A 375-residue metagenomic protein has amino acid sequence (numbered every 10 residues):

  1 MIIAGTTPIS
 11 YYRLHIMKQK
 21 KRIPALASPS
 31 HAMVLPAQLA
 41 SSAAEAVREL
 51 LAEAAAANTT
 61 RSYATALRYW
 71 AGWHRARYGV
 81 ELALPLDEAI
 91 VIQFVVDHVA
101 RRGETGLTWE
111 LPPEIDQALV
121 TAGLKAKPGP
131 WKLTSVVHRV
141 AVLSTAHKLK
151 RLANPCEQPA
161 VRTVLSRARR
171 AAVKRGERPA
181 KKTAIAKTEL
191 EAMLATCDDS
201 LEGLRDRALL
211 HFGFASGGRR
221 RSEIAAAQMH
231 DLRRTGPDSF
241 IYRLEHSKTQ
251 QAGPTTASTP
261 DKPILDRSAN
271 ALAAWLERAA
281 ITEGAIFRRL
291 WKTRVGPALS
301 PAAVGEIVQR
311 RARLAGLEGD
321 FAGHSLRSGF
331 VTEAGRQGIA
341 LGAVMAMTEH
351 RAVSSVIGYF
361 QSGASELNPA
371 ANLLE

Functional and structural regions predicted by a protein language model:
M1-E375: Extended, non-catalytic subsegments within catalytic or DNA/protein-binding/adaptor domains
